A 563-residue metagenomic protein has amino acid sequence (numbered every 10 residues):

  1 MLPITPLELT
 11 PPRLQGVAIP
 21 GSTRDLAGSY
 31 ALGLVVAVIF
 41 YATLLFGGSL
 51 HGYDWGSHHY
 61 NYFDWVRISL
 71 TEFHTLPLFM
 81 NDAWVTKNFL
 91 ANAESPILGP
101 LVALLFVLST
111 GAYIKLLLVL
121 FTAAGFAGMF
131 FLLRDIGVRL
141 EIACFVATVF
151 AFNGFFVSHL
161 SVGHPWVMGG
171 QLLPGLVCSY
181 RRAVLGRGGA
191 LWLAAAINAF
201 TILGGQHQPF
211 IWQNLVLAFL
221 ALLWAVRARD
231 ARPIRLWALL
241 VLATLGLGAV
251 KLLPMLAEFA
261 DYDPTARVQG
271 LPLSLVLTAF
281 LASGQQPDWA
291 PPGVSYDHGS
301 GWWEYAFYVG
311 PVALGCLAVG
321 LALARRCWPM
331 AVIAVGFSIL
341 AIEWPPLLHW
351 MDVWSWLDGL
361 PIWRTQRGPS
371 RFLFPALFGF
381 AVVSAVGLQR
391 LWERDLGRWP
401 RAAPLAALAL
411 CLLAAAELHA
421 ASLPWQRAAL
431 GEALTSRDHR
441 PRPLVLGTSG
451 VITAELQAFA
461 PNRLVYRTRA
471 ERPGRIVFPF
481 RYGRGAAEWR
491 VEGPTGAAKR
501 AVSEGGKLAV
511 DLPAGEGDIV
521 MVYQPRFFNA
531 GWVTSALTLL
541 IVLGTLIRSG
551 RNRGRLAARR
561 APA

Functional and structural regions predicted by a protein language model:
M1-L44, L236, L405-A409, L540-A563: Start-transfer (signal-anchor) and selected internal transmembrane alpha helices of multi-pass inner/ER membrane
P3, Y60-M80, A243-G320, P369 (+2 more regions): Periplasmic/ER-lumenal interhelical loops and adjacent helix-loop junctions in multi-pass membrane proteins
S29-L34, D230-L256, V268-G270, A331-S338 (+1 more regions): Hydrophobic alpha-helical membrane-interfacial segments at the cytosolic entry of transmembrane helices
G33-A37, A123-I136, E141-A225, L236-M255 (+1 more regions): Membrane-embedded helix bundles of polyisoprenyl
V36-F126, T148-G170, P272-H298, W344-W350 (+2 more regions): Membrane-interface coil-to-helix junctions
V241-L245, V382, Q389-H419, P562-A563: Signature aromatic-anchored transmembrane alpha helix within multi-pass, membrane-resident enzymes that catalyze glycan
V309-I339, L543-S549: Hydrophobic, aromatic-rich transmembrane alpha-helices and their immediate juxtamembrane boundary segments
P441-R559: Active-site-proximal, structured, solvent-exposed surfaces of multi-pass membrane proteins that position macromolecular
